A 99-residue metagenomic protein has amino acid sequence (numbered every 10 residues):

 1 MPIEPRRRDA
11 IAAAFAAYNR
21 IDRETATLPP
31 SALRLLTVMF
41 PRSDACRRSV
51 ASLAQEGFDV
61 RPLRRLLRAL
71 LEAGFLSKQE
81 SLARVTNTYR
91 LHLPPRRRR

Functional and structural regions predicted by a protein language model:
M1-R61, R98: Short recognition helix of helix-turn-helix/winged-helix DNA-binding domains
E24, R64-R68, P95: Short C-terminal domain-edge/linker segments immediately following a structured domain
P29, R65, Q79: Major-groove DNA-recognition helix of helix-turn-helix-type DNA-binding domains
S31, V38, L67, T88-L93: Solvent-exposed, well-ordered amphipathic alpha-helical segments that flank/support binding or catalytic loops
S49, Q79-R99: Short, cationic-aromatic polyanion-contact patches
G57-E72: Short amphipathic alpha-helical interaction segments
L71-S81: A short, conserved structural fragment
